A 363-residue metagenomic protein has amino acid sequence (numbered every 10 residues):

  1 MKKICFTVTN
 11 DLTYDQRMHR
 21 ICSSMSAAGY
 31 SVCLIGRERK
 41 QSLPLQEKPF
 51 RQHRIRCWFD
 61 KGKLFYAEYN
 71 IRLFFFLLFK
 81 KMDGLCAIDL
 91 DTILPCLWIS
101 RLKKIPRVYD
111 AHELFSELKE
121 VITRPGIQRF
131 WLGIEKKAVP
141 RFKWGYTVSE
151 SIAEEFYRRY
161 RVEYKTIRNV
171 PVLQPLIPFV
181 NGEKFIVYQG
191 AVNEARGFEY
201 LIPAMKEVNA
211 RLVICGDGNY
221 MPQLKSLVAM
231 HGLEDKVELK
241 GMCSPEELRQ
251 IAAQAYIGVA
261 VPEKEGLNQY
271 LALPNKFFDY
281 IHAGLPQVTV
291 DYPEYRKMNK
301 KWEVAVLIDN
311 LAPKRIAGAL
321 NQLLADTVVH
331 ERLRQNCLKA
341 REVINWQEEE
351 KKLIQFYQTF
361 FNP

Functional and structural regions predicted by a protein language model:
M1-Q41, P203-K206: N-terminal subdomain of nucleotide-sugar transferases
C5-T7, Y146, P178-M205, N209 (+3 more regions): Conserved donor-binding/catalytic core segment of Leloir-type glycosyltransferases
G36, H53, L132-L176, E238-K240: Donor nucleotide-sugar binding/catalytic pocket of nucleotide-sugar-dependent glycosyltransferases
I71-F79, L94, W98-L102, Y109 (+2 more regions): Membrane-proximal helix-turn-helix segments that form the acceptor-binding/catalytic region of lipid-linked
P222-Q250, I257: Nucleotide-activated donor-binding/catalytic signature segment of Leloir-type glycosyltransferases, i.e., the conserved
A252-Y270, L285: Acidic donor-binding loop of glycosyltransferase active sites
K301-P313, Q322-V328: Conserved acidic donor-binding segment of nucleotide-sugar-dependent glycosyltransferases
L311, V328-T359: A charged, aromatic-enriched C-terminal amphipathic alpha-helix characteristic of glycosyltransferases across folds
